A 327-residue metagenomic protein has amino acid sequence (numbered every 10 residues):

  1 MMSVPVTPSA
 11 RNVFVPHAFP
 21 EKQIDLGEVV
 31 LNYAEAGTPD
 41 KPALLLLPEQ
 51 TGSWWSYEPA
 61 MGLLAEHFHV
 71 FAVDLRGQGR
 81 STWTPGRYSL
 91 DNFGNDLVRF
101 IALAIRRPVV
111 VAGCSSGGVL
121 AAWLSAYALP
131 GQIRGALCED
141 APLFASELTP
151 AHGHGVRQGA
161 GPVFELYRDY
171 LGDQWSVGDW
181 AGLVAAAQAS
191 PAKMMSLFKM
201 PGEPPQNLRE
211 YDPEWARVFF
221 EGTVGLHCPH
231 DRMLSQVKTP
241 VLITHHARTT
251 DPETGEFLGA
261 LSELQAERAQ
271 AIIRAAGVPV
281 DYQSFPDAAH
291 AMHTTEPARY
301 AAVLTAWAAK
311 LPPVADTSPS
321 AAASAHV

Functional and structural regions predicted by a protein language model:
M1-L45, E66-F68, R106-R107, I133-R134 (+4 more regions): Alpha/beta-hydrolase fold catalytic core
V29-W83: Conserved HGGG/HGGXW glycine-rich cap/lid loop of the alpha/beta-hydrolase fold
S56-E58, S81-G86, L148-P150, T254: Conserved catalytic-core motifs of eukaryotic protein kinase domains, centered on the activation segment
A72-A112, S116, Y127, F285-A288 (+1 more regions): Active-site loop/oxyanion-hole signature of alpha/beta-hydrolase fold enzymes
W123-A126, I133-D173: Flexible "cap/lid" loop of the alpha/beta hydrolase fold
E147-L148, D169-Q236, A247: Conserved alpha/beta-hydrolase catalytic His-Asp/Glu region
K238-A288: Conserved loop-alpha-helix segment in the C-terminal half of the alpha/beta-hydrolase fold that carries the catalytic
A288-P297: Catalytic histidine-centered segment of alpha/beta-hydrolase-like enzymes
